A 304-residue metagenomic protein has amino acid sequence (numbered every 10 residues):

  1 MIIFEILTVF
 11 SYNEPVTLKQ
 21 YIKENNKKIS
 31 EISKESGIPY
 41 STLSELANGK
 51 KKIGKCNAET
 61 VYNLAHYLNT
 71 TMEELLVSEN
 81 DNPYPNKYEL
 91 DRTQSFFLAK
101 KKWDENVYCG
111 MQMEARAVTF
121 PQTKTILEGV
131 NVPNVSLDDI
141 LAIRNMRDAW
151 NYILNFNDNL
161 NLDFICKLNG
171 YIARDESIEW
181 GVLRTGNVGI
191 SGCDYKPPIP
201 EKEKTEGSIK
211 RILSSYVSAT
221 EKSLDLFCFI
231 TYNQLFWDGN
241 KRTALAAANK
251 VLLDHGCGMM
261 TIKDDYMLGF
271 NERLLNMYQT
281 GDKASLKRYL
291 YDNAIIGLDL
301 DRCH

Functional and structural regions predicted by a protein language model:
M1-K28: A short, Lys/Arg-rich alpha-helix, primarily the initiator
K28, P39-T42, N57, T71: Short coil turns linking two alpha-helices in DNA-binding domains
I32-S33: Short alpha-helical "recognition helix" segments of helix-turn-helix
I38-G54, S78: Recognition helix of helix-turn-helix/homeodomain-like DNA-binding domains that insert into the DNA major groove
A58-E74: DNA major-groove recognition helix of helix-turn-helix/homeodomain DNA-binding modules
V77-H304: FIC/Doc superfamily catalytic core
